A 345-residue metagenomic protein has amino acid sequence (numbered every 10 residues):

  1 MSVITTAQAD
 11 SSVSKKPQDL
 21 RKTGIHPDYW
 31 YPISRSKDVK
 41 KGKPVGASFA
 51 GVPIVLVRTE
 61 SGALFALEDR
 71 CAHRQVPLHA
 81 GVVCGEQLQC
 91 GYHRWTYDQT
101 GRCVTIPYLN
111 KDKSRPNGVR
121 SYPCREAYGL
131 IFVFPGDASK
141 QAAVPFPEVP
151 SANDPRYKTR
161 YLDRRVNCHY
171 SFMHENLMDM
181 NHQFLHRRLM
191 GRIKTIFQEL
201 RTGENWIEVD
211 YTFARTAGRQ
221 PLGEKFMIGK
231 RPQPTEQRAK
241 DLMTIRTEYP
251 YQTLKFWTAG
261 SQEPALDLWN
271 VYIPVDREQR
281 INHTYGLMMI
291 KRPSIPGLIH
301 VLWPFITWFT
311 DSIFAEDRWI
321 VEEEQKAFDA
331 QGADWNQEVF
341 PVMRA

Functional and structural regions predicted by a protein language model:
S2-V3, A7-V13, Q18-D19, P32-K158: Rieske [2Fe-2S] iron-sulfur-binding domain
G24-D28: Short, basic/aromatic beta-hairpin or loop at an interaction surface
A63, K140-A345: C-terminal catalytic domain of Rieske-type non-heme iron oxygenases
